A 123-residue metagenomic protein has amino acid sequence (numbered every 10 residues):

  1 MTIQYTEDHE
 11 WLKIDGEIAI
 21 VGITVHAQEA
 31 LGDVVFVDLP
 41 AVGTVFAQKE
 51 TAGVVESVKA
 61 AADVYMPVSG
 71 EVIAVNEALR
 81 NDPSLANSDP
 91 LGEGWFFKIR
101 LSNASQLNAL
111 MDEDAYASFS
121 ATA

Functional and structural regions predicted by a protein language model:
M1-T51, S84, S88-A123: Acidic, low-complexity mobile loops and tails
L12-I14, V58, V75-A78, A104: Residue-level recognition of beta-strand microenvironments
V25, K59, V68: A short beta-strand motif that forms part of the nucleic acid-binding face of small beta-barrel RNA-binding folds
V45, D63, S69-E71: Beta-solenoid/beta-rich acyl/carboxylate-transfer cores
E56-Y65, D82-S84: Short, Lys/Arg- and Gly-enriched loop/turn segments at beta-strand edges
V72-D89: Short, charge-rich, low-complexity interaction segments located in flexible loops at or near secondary-structure
